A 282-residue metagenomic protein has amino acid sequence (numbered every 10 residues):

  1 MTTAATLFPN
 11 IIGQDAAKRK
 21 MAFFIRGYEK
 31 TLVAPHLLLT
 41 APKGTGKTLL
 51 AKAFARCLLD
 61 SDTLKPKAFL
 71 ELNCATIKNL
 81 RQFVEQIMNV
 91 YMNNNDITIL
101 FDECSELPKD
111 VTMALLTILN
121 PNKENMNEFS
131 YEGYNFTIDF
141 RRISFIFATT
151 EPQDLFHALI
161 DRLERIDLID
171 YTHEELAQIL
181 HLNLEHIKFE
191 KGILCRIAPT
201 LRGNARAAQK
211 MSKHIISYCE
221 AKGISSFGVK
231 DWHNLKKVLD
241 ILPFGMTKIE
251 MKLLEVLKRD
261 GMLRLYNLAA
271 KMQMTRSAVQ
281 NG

Functional and structural regions predicted by a protein language model:
T2-T40: Pre-Walker A (pre-P-loop) alpha-helix and adjacent loop at the N terminus of AAA/AAA+ ATPase modules, a conserved
K18-R19, P66-N94: Short glycine-rich substrate-engagement loop in P-loop NTPases that contacts/grips substrate
R26, K109-F140: Conserved catalytic/switch belt of AAA+ P-loop NTPases
E29-E71, N89-V90: Walker A/P-loop
N79-V84, M92-K123, P152-R162: Conserved AAA+/SF3 P-loop NTPase catalytic/coupling segment centered on the Walker-B
T150, E164-L176: Conserved AAA+ ATPase "SRH/arginine-finger" region at the nucleotide-binding site
C195-P199, R206-A221, E255: C-terminal helical "lid" of AAA+/P-loop NTPase domains
S212, S217-L242, E250: Conserved C-terminal helix/linker of AAA+ ATPases
